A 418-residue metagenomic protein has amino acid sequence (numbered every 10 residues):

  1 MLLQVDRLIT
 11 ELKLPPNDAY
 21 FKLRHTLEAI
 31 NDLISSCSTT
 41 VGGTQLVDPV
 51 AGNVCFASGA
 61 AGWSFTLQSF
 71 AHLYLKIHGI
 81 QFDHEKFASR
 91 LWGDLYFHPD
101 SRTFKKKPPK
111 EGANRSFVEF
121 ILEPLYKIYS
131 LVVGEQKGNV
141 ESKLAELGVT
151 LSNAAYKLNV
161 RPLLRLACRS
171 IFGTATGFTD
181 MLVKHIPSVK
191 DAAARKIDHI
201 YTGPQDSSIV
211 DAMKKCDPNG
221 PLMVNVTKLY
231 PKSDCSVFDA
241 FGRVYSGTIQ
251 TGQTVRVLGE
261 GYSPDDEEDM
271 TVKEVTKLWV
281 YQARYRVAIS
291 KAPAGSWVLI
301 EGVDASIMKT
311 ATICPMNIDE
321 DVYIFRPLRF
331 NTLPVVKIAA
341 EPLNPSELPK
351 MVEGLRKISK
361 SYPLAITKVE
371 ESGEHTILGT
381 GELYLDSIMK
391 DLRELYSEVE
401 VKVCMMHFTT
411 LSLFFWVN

Functional and structural regions predicted by a protein language model:
M1-N418: Structural and coupling elements of P-loop NTPases
